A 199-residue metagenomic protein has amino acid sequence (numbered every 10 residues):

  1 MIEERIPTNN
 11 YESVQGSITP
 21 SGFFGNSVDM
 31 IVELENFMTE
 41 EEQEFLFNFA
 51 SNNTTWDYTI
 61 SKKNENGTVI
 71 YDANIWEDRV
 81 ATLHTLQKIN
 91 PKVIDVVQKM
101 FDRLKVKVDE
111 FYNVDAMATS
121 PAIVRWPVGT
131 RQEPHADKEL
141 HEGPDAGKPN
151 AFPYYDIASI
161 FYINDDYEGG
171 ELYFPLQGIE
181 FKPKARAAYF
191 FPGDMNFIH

Functional and structural regions predicted by a protein language model:
I2-F111: Non-heme Fe(II)/2-oxoglutarate
I94-H199: Catalytic core of non-heme Fe(II) oxygenases with the double-stranded beta-helix
